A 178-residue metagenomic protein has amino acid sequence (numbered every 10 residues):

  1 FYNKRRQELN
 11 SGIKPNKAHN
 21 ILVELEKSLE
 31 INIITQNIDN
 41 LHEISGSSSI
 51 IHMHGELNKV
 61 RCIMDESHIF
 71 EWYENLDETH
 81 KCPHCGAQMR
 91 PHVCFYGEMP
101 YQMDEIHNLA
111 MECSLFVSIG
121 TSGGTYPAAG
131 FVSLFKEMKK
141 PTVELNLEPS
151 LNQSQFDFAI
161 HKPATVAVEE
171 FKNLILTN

Functional and structural regions predicted by a protein language model:
F1-N178: Conserved catalytic alpha/beta core of Sir2/sirtuin-type deacylases, generalized to analogous enzyme cores that bind
